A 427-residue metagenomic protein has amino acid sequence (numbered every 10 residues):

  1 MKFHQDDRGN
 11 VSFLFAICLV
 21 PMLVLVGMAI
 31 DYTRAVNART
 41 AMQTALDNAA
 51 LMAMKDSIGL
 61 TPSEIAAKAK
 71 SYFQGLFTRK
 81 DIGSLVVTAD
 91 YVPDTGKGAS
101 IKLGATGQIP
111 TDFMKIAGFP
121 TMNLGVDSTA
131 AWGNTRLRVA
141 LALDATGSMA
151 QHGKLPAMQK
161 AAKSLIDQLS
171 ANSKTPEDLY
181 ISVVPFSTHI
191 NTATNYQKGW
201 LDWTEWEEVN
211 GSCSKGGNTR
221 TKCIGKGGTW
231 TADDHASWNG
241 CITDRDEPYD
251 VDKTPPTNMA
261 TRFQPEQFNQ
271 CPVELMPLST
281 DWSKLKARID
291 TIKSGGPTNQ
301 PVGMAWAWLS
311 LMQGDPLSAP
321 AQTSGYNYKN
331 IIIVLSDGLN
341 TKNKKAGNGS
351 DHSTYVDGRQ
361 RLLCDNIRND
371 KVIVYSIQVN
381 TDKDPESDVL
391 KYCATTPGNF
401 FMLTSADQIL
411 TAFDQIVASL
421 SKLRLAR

Functional and structural regions predicted by a protein language model:
M1-A67, G147, V374-Y375, A394: Alpha-helical assembly-interface signal, strongest on the long, hydrophobic N-terminal helix that forms
K2-C18, V86, P93-A140, M149-P156 (+1 more regions): Acidic, polar low-complexity linker/tail segments
Q5-D6, D281, S405: Acidic/polar helix N-cap motif
S12-F15, N48, M52-D56, Y72 (+6 more regions): Short alpha-helical scaffold segments that flank and stabilize functional sites
V36, T40, A49-I109, S170-Q197 (+4 more regions): Short amphipathic secondary-structure patches
I58-S63, L137-V139, T146-L335, L339-N380 (+3 more regions): Divalent-cation-coordinating short motifs within acidic/hydroxyl- or histidine-rich contexts, strongest in von
Q74-G83, K115-T121, V356: Short, solvent-exposed secondary-structure boundary motifs
